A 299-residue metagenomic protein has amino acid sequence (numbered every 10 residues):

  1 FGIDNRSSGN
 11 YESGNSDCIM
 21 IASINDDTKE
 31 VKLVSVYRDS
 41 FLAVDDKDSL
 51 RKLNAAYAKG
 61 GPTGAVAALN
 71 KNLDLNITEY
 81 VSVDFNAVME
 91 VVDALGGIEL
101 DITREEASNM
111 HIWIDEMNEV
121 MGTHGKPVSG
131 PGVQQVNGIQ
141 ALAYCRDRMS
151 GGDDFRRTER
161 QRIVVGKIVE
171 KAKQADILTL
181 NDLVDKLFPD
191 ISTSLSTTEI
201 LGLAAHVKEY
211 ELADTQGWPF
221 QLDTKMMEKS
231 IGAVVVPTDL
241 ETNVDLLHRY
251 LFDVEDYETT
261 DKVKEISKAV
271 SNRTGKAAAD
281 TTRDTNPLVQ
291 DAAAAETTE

Functional and structural regions predicted by a protein language model:
F1-K29, G202, P219: Entry/capping segment at the start of metal-dependent catalytic domains with acidic active-site entry clusters
D4, S192-E299: C-terminal solvent-exposed extensions
R6-N10, L50-K59, D74-E79, R148-R156 (+3 more regions): Second-shell loop/turn segments in exported
S13-I19, D26-V36, D48-L50, G64 (+7 more regions): Extracytoplasmic
S16-C18, L50, N54, P62-N70 (+9 more regions): Extracytoplasmic/secreted envelope proteins and their assembly/folding machinery, especially bacterial periplasmic
K32-G60, E116: Flexible, solvent-exposed short loops/turns enriched in glycine
A55-T123, Q174, S194-S196, I200: Amphipathic, coiled-coil-like alpha-helical scaffolding segments used for oligomerization/assembly
D93-T179: Flexible, polar/acidic helix-loop-strand segments at domain edges
